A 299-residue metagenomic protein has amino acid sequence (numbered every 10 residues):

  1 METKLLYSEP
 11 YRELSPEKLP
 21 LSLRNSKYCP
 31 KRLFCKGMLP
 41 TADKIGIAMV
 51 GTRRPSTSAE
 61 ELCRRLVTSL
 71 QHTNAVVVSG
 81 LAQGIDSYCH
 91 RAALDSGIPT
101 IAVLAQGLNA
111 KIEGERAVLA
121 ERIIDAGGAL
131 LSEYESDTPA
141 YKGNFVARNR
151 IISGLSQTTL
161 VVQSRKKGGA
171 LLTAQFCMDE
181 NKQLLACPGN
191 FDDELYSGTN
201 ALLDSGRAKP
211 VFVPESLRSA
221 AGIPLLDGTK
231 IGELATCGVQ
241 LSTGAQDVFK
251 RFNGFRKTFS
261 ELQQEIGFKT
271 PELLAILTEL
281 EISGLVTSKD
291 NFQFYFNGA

Functional and structural regions predicted by a protein language model:
E2-A299: Glycine-biased, small-residue-rich flexible motifs in mid-sequence functional cores and linkers
